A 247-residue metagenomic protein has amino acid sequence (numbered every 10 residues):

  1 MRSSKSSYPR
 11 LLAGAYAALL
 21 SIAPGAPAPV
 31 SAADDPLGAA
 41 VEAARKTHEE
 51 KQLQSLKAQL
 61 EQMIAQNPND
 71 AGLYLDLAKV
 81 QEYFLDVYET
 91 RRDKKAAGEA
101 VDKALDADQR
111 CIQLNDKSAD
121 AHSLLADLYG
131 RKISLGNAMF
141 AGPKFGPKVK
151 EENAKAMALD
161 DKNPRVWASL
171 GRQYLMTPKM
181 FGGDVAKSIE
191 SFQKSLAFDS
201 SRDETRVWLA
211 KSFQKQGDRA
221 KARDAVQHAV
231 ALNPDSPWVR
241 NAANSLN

Functional and structural regions predicted by a protein language model:
A26-V87, R91: N-terminal leader/linker segments that initiate helical-solenoid repeat arrays
T47, Y83-R92, A126, R131-A141 (+3 more regions): Short coil/turn linking the two alpha-helices of tandem helical-hairpin repeats
Q52-S55, R91-D106, G136-A154, F181-K194 (+1 more regions): Structural signature of tandem alpha-helical TPR/SEL1-like repeats, specifically the intra-repeat loop/turn
M63, C111, K155-A156, K194-S195 (+1 more regions): Canonical positions in the second alpha-helix
Q66, L114, L159, A197-F198 (+1 more regions): Structural marker of alpha-solenoid helical repeat scaffolds
A71-G72, A119-D120, P164-R165, D203-E204 (+1 more regions): Helix-start (N-cap) detector for alpha-helical repeat units in TPR-like alpha-solenoids, especially tetratricopeptide
E204, W208-K211, K215-N247: Terminal, low-structured helical/coil segments at or just beyond the last alpha-helical repeat
